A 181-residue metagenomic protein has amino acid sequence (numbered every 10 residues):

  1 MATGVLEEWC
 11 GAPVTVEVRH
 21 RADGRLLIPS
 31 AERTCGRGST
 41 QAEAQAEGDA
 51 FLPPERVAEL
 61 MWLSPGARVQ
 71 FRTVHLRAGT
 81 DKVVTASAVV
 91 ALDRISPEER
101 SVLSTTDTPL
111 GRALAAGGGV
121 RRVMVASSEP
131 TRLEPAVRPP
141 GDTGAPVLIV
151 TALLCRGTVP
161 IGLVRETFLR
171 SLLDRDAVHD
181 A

Functional and structural regions predicted by a protein language model:
M1-A181: Composition-driven recognition of glycine/serine/threonine/acidic- and proline-rich low-complexity segments and repeats
